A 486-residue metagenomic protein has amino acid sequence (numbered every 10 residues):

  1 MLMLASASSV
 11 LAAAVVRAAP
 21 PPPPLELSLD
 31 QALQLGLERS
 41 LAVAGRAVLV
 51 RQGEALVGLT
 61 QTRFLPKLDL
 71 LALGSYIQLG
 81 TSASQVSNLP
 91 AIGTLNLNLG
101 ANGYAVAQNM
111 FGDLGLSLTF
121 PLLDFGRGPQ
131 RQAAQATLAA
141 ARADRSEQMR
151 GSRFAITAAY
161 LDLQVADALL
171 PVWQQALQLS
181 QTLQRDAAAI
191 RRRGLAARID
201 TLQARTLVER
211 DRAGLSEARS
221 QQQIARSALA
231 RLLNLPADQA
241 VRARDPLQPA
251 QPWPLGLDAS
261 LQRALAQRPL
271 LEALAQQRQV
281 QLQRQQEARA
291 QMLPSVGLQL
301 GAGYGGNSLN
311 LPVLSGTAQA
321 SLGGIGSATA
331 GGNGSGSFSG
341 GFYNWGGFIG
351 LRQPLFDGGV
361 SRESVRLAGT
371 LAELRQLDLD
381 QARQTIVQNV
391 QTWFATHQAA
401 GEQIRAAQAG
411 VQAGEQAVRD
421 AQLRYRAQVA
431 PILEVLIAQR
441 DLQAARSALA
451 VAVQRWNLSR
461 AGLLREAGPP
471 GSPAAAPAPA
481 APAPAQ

Functional and structural regions predicted by a protein language model:
M1-R39, L71, G80-V106, R219-R263 (+2 more regions): Terminal intrinsically disordered/low-complexity segments used for targeting and assembly
M3, Q148-R263, T396, A400 (+5 more regions): Periplasmic alpha-helical coiled-coil/stalk elements that build and connect Gram-negative outer-membrane
A14-G74, L79-G80, F111-D113, F120-L122 (+10 more regions): Bacterial Sec-pathway N-terminal export signals of envelope proteins
S28, K67-E147, L257, E272-R284 (+2 more regions): Small/polar-residue-enriched beta-strand and adjacent coil segments characteristic of outer-membrane beta-barrel
V50-Q52, V57-L59, R131-A133, L138 (+24 more regions): Heptad-repeat amphipathic alpha-helical coiled-coil interaction surface used for oligomerization/assembly
E54, Q61, L68, M149 (+22 more regions): Coiled-coil heptad-register positions
